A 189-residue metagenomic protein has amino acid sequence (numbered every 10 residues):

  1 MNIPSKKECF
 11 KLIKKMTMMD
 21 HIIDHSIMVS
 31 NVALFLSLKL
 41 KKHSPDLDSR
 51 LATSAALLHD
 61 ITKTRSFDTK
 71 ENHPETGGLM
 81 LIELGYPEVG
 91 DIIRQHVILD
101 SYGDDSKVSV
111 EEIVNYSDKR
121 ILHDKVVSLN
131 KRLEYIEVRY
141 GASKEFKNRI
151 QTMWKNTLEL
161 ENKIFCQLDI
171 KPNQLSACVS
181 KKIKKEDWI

Functional and structural regions predicted by a protein language model:
M1-T69, K125: Acidic/His-rich, divalent-metal-binding segments that scaffold phosphate/diphosphate chemistry
M18-H21, G85, E145: Alpha-helical structural elements of signaling/regulatory helical domains
I23, I27-S30, S49-T53, G90-V97 (+3 more regions): Short, well-structured alpha-helical segments
L38, L122-K125, N162, D169: Charged/polar positions within long, soluble alpha-helices
K42-S143: Divalent metal-dependent catalytic cores for phosphoryl transfer on phosphate-bearing substrates
F146-I189: Charged phosphate-binding loop/patch that engages nucleotide di/tri-phosphates or the phosphate backbone of nucleic
